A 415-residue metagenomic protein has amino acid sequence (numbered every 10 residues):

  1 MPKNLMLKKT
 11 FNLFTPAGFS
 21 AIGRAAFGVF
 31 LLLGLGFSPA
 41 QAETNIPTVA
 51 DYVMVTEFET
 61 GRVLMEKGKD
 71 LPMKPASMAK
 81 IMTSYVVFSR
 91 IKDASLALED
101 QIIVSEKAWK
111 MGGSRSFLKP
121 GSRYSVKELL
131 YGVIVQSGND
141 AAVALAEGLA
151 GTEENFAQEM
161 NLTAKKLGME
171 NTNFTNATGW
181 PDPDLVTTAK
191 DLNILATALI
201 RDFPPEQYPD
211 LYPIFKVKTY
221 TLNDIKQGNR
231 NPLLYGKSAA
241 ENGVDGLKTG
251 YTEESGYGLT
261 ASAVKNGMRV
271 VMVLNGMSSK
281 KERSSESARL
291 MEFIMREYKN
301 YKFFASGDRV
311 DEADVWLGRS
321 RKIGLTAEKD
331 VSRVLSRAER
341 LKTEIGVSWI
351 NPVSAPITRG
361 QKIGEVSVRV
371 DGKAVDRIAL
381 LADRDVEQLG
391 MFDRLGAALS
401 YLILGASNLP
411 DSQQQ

Functional and structural regions predicted by a protein language model:
M1-F19: N-terminal secretory signal peptides that target proteins for export/translocation
N4, A25, S320-K322: Positively charged, low-complexity intrinsically disordered regions
G23-G36: Bacterial N-terminal signal peptides
A40-K190, I194-Q207, Y220: Active-site-adjacent loops and short helices of periplasmic peptidoglycan-processing enzymes
M169-E170, P181-V186, K190-Q415: Domain-terminus/edge residues, biased toward the C-terminal soluble/receptor-binding domains of extracytoplasmic
